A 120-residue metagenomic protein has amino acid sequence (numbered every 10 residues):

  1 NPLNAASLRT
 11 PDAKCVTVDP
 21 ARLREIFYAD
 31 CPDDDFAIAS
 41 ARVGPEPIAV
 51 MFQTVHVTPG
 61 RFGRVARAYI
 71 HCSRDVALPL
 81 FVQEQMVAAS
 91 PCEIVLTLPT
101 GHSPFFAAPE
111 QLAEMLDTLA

Functional and structural regions predicted by a protein language model:
N1-P20, V50-H56, L78-P79, E84: Flexible "cap/lid" loop of the alpha/beta hydrolase fold
A5, E93-L96, L119-A120: Glycine-rich loops and low-complexity Gly/Arg-rich segments that provide flexible linkers or classic glycine-based
A21-D30: Helix-loop "lid/cap" segments that line or gate small-molecule binding pockets
I26, R42, M86: Residues that form generic nucleotide/phosphate-binding pockets
D34: Acidic, glycine-rich loop-and-strand cores that form catalytic or ligand-binding grooves in diverse globular domains
P45-F105, P109-E110: Conserved serine/cysteine hydrolase catalytic core
F106-A120: Post-His helix in hydrolase/transferase enzymes
